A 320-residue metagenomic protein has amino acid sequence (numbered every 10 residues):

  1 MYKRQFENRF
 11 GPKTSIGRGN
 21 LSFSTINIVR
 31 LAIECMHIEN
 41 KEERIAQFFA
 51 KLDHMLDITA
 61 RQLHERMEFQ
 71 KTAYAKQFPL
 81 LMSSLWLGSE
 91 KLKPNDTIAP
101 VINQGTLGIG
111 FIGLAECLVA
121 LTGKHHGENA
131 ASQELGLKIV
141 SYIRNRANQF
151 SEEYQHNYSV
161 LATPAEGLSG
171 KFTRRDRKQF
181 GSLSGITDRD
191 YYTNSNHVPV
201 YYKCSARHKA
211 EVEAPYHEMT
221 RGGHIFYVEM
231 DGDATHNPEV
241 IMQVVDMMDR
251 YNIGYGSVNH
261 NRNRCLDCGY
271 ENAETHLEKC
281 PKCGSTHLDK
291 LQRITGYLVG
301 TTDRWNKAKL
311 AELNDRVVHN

Functional and structural regions predicted by a protein language model:
M1, D190-Y191, G296, R304: Intrinsically disordered, low-complexity N-terminal regions enriched in serine/proline/glycine with scattered basic
K3-N103, K124-H125, N129, Q133-D289: Conserved catalytic cores of very large enzyme subunits
T25, R30, V101, G108 (+3 more regions): Residue-level preference for alpha-helix termini and adjacent loops
L107-A120, S141: Contiguous, well-ordered alpha-helical segments that form the cores/surfaces of helical PPI scaffolds
G110-G113, G222, G296, A308: Glycine-centered flexibility sites
L118-T122, G232, M248, I294-L298: Generic structural signal for hydrophobic core residues of well-folded globular domains
L277, G284-N320: Long insertion/accessory domains within large nucleic-acid-processing enzymes
